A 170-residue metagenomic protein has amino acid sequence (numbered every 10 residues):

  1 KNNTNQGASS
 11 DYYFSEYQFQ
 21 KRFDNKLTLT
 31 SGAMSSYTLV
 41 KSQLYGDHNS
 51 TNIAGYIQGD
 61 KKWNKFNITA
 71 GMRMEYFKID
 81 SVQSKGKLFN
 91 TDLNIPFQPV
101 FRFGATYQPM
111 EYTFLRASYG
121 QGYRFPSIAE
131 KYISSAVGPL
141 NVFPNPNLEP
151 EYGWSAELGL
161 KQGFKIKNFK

Functional and structural regions predicted by a protein language model:
K1-T91, N168-K170: Face-selective signature of the C-terminal outer-membrane beta-barrel domain
T91-Q108, Y112-F114, S118-K170: Outer-membrane beta-barrel signature, preferentially recognizing the C-terminal barrel domain of Gram-negative
